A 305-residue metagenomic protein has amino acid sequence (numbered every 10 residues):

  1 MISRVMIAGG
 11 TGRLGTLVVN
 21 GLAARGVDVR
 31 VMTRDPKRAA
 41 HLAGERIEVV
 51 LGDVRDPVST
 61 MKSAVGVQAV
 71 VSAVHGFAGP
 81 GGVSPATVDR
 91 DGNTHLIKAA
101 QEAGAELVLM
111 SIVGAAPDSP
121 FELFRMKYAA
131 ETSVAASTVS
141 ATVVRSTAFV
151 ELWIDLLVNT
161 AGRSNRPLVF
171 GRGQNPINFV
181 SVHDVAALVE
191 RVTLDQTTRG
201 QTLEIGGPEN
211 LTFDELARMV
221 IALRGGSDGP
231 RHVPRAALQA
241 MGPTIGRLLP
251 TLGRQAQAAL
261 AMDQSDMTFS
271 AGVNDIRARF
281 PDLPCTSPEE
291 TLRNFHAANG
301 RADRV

Functional and structural regions predicted by a protein language model:
I2-V27: N-terminal Rossmann NAD(P)H-binding glycine-rich loop of SDR-like oxidoreductase domains
L14, V70, V185, V189 (+3 more regions): Non-catalytic, hydrophobic alpha-helical segments
V31-A103, G114-A116: NAD(P)H-binding glycine-rich loop region in Rossmannoid oxidoreductase-like domains and their noncatalytic homologs
G76-R163: Glycine-/Pro-rich loop/turn segments that contact NAD(P) or position catalytic residues in Rossmann-like domains
L152-T160, V192-L203, G226-D228, A302: Glycine/proline-rich active-site loop of Rossmann-fold NAD(P)-dependent oxidoreductases
F170-N175, L203-N210, A222-G225, H232-R235 (+1 more regions): Glycine-rich Rossmann NAD(P)(H)-binding loop
F170-T193, Q201: Substrate-positioning beta->alpha
R235-V305: A hydrophobic C-terminal alpha-helical subdomain
